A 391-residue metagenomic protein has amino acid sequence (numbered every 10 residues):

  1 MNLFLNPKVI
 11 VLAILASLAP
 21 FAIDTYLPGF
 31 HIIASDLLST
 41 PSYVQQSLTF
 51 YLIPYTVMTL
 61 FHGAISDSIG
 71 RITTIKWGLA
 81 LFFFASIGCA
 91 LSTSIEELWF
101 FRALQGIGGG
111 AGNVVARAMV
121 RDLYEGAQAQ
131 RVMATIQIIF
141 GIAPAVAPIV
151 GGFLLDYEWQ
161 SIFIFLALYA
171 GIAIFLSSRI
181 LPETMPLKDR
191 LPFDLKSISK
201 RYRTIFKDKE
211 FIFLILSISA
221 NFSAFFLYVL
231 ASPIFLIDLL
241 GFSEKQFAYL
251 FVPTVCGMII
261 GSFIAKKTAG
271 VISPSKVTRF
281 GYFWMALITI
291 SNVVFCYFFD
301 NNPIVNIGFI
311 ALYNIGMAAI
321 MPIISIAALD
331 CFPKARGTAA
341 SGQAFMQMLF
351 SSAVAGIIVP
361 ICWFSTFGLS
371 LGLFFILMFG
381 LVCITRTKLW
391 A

Functional and structural regions predicted by a protein language model:
G29-V57: Extracellular/periplasmic helix-loop-helix junction of adjacent transmembrane segments in MFS-like secondary
V57-I95: Conserved MFS/SLC helix-loop-helix module at the cytosolic interface between two early adjacent transmembrane helices
L81, A85-G88, E96-L104, I304-I310: Paired small-residue
E97, A134-R179: Helix-loop-helix hairpin linking two adjacent transmembrane segments in secondary transporters
A103-I142: Cytoplasmic helix-loop-helix junction between adjacent transmembrane helices in 12-TM secondary transporters
P182-I215: Juxtamembrane intracellular "pre-TM" segments in multi-pass secondary transporters
L329-W363, L373: A late C-terminal transmembrane helix in Major Facilitator Superfamily
